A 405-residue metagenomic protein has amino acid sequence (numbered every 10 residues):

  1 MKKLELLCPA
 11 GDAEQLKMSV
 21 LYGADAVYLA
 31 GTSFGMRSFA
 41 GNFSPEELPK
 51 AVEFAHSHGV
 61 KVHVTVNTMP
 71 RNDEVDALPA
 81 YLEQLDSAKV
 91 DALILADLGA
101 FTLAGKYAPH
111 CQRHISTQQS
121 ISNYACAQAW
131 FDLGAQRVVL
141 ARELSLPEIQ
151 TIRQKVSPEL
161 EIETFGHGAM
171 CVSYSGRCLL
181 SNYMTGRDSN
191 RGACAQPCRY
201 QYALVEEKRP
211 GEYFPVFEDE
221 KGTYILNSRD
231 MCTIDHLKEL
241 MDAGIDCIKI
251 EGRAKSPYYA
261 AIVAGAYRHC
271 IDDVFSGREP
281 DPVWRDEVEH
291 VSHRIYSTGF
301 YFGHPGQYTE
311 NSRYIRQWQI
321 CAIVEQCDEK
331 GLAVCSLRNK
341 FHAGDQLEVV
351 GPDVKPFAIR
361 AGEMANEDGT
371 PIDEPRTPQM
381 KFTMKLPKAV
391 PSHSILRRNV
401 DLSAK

Functional and structural regions predicted by a protein language model:
M1-L21, A26-L29, S33, H58-T68 (+5 more regions): Surface-exposed amphipathic alpha-helical tracts and adjacent flexible/coil segments at the periphery of soluble enzymes
R37-F54: Glycine-rich, positively charged N-terminal anion/phosphate-binding segment
D76, C111-S122: Gly/Gly-Pro- and Ser/Thr-rich, intrinsically disordered tail segments characteristic of DNA damage-repair and tolerance
G99-A100: Alpha-helix capping/helix-boundary segments
A108: Conserved phosphotransfer cores of two-component systems
